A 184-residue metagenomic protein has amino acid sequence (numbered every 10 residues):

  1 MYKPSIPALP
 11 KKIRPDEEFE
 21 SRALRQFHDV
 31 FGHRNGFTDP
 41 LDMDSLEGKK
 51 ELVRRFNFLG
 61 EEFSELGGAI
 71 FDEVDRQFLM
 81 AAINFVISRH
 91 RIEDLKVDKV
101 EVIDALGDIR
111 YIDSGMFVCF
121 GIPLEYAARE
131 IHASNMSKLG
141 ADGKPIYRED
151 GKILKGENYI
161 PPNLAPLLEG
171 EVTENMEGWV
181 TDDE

Functional and structural regions predicted by a protein language model:
M1-L106, R110-E184: Flexible "arm" and connector segments at domain edges
